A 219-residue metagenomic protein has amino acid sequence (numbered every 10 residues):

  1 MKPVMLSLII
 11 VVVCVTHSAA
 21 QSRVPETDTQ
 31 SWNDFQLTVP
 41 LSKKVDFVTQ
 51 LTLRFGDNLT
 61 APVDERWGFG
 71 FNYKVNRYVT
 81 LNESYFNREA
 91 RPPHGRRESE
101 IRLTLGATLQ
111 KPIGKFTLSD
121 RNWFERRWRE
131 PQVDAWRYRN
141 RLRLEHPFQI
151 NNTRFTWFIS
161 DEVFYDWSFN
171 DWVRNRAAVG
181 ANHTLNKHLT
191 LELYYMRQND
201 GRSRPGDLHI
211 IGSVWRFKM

Functional and structural regions predicted by a protein language model:
M1-V24, M219: Bacterial Sec-dependent N-terminal signal peptides
S22-Q30, R54-D64, P93-E98, W128-W136 (+2 more regions): Solvent-exposed loop/turn segments connecting transmembrane beta-strands in outer-membrane beta-barrel proteins
S22-V75, T80: Start-of-domain marker
V39, Y73, L109-K111, H146-F148 (+2 more regions): Residue-level signature of outer-membrane beta-barrel architecture
K43-T49, Y78-E83, G114-L118, I150-F155 (+1 more regions): Repeated loop/turn-to-beta-strand initiation elements of outer-membrane beta-barrel proteins
L51-D57, Y85-R91, K111-I113, F124-W128 (+3 more regions): Transmembrane beta-strands of outer-membrane beta-barrel pores
G70-E130, A135-E145, T153: Gram-negative (and chloroplast) outer-membrane scaffold detector with strong preference for beta-barrel transmembrane
T104-A107, D207-M219: Outer-membrane beta-barrel "beta-signal"
